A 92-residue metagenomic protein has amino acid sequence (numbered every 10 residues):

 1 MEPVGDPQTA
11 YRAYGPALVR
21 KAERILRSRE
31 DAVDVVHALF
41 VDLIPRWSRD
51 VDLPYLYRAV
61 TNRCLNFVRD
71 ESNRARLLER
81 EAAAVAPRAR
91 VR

Functional and structural regions predicted by a protein language model:
M1-R20, E30-V33, I44, S48-L53: A short, charge-rich alpha-helical start-of-domain segment used by transcription regulators
E2, A13, A83-R92: Amphipathic alpha-helical segment used for protein-protein interaction
R12, V19-E23, R27, F40-S48 (+2 more regions): Short amphipathic alpha-helical interface segments enriched in basic and hydrophobic/aromatic residues, used as
E30, E81-A82: Solvent-exposed, flexible loop/coil residues
V51-L53, R58-R80, P87-A89: Arg/Lys-rich amphipathic alpha helix in sigma70-family domain 2
